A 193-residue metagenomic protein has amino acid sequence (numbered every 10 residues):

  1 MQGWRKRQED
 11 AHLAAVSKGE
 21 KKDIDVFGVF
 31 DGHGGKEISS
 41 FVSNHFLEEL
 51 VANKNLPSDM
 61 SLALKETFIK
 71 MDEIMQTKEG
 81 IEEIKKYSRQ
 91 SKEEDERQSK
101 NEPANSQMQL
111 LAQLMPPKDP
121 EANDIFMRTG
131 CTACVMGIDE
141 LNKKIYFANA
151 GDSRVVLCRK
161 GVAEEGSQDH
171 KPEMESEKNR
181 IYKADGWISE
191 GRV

Functional and structural regions predicted by a protein language model:
M1-V193: PP2C/PPM-type serine/threonine phosphatase catalytic core, specifically the conserved beta-strand-loop-alpha-helix
